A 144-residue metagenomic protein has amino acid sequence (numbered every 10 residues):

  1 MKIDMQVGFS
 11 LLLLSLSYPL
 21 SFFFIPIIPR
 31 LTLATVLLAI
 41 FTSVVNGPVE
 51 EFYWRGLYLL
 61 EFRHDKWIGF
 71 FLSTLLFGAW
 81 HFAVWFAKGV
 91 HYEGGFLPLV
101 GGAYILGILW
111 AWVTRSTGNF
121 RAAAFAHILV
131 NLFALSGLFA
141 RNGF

Functional and structural regions predicted by a protein language model:
M1-L20, F62-G69: Interfacial transmembrane-helix boundary/kink motif in multi-pass membrane proteins
L16-P26, H81: Membrane-embedded alpha-helical segments in integral membrane proteins
P29: Catalytic phosphate/metal-binding cores of nucleic-acid and nucleotide-processing enzymes, i.e., regions that mediate
L33-F144: Transmembrane helix-loop-helix hairpins at the membrane interface of multi-pass integral membrane proteins
